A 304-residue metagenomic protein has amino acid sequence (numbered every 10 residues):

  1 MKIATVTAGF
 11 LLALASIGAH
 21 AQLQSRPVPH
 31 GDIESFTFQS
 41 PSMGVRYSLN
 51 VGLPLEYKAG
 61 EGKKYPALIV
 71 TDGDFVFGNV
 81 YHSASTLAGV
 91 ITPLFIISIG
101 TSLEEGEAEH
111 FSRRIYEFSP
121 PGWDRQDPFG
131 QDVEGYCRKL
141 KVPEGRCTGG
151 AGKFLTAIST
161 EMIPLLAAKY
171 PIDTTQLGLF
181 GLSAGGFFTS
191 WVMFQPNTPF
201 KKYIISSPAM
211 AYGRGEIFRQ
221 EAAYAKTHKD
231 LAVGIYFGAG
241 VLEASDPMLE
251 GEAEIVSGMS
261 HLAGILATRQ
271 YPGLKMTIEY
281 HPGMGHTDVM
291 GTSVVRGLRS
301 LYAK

Functional and structural regions predicted by a protein language model:
S16-G18: N-terminal signal peptide c-region/cleavage motif recognized by signal peptidases
H20-P66: A domain-start/cap signature at the N-terminus of enzymes
K63-A157, E161, L165, K169: Serine-hydrolase catalytic machinery in alpha/beta-hydrolase-like enzymes
L94, P199-P208, G234: A conserved short beta-strand
T101-L103, I204-Y212, V241-E243: Active-site nucleophile loop of the alpha/beta-hydrolase fold
P171-L182: Alpha/beta-hydrolase fold nucleophile elbow
G186-N197: Short glycine-enriched nucleophile-adjacent loop and the immediately C-terminal alpha-helix near the catalytic center
A211-Y280: The feature captures the conserved acid-bearing segment of alpha/beta-hydrolase catalytic domains
